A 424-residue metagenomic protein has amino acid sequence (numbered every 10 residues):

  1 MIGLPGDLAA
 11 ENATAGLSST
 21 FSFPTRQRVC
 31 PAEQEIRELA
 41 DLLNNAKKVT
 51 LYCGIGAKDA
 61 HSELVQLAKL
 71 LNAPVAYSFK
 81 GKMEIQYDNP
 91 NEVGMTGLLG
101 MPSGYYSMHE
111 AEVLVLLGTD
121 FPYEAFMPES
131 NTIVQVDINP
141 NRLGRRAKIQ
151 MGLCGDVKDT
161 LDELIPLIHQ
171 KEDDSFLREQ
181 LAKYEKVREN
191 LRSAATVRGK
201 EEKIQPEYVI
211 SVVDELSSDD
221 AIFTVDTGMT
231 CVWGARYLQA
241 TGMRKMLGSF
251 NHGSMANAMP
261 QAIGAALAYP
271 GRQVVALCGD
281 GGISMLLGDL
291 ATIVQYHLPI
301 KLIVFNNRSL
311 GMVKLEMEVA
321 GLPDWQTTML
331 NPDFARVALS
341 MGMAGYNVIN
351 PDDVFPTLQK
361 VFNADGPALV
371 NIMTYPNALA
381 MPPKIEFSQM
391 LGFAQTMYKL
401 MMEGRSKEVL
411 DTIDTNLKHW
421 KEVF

Functional and structural regions predicted by a protein language model:
G3, A73-K80, V134-D137, L302-F305: Short internal beta-strands
L8-A32, A125, Q359-F424: Glycine/aspartate-rich loop-and-adjacent alpha/beta segment that forms the canonical ThDP
V29-E38, N44-N45, N331-F334, L339-L379: Glycine-rich ThDP/TPP pyrophosphate-binding loop and its adjacent helix/strand module within ThDP-dependent enzymes
E35-V49, L67, M108-A111, V212-A221 (+2 more regions): Glycine-rich phosphate/diphosphate-binding loops that line cofactor/substrate pockets in enzymes
G81-K183, F362: Glycine-rich, acidic loop regions that bind phosphate or pyrophosphate groups
E110-A111, T160, P166, Q170 (+1 more regions): Conserved thiamine diphosphate
E110-V113, D120-P122, V232-L310: Thiamine diphosphate
E185-P260, A265: Active-site diphosphate/adenylate-binding microenvironment
